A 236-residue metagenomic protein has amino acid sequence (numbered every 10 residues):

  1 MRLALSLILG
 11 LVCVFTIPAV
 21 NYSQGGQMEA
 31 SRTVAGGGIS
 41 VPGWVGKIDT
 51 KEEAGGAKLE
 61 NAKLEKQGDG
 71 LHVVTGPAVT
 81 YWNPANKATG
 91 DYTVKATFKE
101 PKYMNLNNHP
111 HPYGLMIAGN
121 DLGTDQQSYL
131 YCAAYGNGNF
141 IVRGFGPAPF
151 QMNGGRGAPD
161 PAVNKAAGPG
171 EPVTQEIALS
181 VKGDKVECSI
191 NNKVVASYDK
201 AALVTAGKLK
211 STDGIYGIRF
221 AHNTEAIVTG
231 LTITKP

Functional and structural regions predicted by a protein language model:
S6-T16: Bacterial N-terminal signal peptides
G25-L106: Low-complexity, Ser/Thr/Pro/Gly-rich disordered linker/stalk regions
T75-Q151: Secretory/extracellular carbohydrate-interaction modules and structurally similar beta-sandwich "look-alikes"
T80-N86, P161-P169, I218: Beta-strand-rich interaction surfaces with strong enrichment in secreted/lumenal proteins
A96, G170-L203: Carbohydrate-binding surfaces in secreted/extracellular proteins
A96, T229-I233: Extracellular beta-strand elements of beta-rich domains used for carbohydrate recognition/degradation or cell-matrix
F150-E176: Short, aromatic/His-centered strand-loop micro-motif at the edge of beta-sheets
Y198-T229: Flexible glycan-contacting loops in extracellular carbohydrate-active proteins
